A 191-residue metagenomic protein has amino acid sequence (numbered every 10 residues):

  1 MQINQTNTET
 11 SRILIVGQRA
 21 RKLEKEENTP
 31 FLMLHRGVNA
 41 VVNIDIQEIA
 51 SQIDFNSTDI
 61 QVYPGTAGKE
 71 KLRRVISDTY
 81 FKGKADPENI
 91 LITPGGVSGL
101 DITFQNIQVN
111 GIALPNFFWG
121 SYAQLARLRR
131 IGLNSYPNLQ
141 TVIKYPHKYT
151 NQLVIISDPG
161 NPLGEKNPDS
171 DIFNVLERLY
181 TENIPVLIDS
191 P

Functional and structural regions predicted by a protein language model:
M1-T6: Generic N-terminal amphipathic, Lys/Arg-enriched alpha-helix
N7-S98, I102: N-terminal small-domain helix-loop-helix segment of the aminotransferase-like
V38, S157-G160, P191: Short, histidine-centered active-site or binding-site loop motifs used for metal coordination, general acid-base
D59-N183: Conserved core of the PLP fold type I
I90, S190-P191: Conserved Walker B
L187: Generic enzyme active-site microenvironment
